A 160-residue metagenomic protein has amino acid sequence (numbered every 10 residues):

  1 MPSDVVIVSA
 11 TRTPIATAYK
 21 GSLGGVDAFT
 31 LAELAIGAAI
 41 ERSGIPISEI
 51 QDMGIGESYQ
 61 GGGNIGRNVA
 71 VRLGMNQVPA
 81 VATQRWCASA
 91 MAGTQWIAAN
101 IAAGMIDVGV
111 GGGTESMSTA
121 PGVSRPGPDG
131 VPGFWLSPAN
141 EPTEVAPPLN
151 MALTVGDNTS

Functional and structural regions predicted by a protein language model:
P2-S3, T17-I47, G63-N64, A70-S160: Acyl-thioester C-C bond-transforming condensing/cleaving domain
V8, I50, A90: Residue-level signature of catalytic and energy-coupling elements of molecular machines, predominantly ATP/GTP-dependent
V8-S9, Q84: Residue-level detector of conserved, well-ordered beta-strand and adjacent loop positions that form binding/recognition
A10-I15: Short polar catalytic/cofactor-binding loops
E49-G56, V110: Short glycine-rich phosphate-binding loop at a beta-alpha junction
E57-G62: Glycine-rich phosphate-binding loops at beta-strand->alpha-helix junctions
